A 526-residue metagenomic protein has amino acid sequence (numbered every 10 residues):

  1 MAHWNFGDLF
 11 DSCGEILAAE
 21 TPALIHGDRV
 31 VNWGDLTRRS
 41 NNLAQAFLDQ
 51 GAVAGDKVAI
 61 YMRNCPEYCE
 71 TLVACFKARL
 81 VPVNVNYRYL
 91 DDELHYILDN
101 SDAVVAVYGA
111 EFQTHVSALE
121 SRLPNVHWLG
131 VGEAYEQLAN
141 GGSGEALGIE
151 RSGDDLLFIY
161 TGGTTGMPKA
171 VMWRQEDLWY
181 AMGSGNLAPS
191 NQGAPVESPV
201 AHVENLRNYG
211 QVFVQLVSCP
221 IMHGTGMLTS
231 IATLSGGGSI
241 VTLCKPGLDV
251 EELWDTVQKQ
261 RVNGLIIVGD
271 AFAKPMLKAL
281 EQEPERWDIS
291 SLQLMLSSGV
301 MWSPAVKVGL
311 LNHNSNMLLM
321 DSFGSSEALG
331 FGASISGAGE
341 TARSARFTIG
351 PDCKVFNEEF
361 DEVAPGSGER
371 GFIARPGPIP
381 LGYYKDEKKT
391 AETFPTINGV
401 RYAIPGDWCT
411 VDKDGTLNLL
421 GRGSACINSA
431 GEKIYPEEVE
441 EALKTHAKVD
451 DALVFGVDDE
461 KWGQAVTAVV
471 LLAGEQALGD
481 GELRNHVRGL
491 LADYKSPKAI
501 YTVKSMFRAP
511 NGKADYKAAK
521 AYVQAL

Functional and structural regions predicted by a protein language model:
A2, P22-C65, C69, V73 (+1 more regions): Conserved AMP-binding/adenylate-forming core of the ANL superfamily
D49-Q50, K77-N140, I149: Structural core segment of the AMP-binding/adenylate-forming
Y68, Y89, A106, P376 (+5 more regions): AMP-binding/adenylate-forming catalytic core of the ANL superfamily
S143-G162, G166-Q175, E204-V214: Conserved pre-ATP/AMP-binding loop-to-beta segment of ANL
G163, S235-G238, N263-I267, L277-T341 (+2 more regions): Gly/Ser/Thr-rich phosphate-binding loop
Y180-S218, M222-G264, A279, E283: Conserved AMP-binding/adenylation subdomain of ANL enzymes
T348, D361-F394, E432-I434: Conserved ATP/PPi-binding loop(s) of AMP-dependent carboxylate-activating enzymes
K354-A374, K413-D414, Q476-D480, A514-D515: Conserved beta-loop-beta connector loops within the AMP-binding
